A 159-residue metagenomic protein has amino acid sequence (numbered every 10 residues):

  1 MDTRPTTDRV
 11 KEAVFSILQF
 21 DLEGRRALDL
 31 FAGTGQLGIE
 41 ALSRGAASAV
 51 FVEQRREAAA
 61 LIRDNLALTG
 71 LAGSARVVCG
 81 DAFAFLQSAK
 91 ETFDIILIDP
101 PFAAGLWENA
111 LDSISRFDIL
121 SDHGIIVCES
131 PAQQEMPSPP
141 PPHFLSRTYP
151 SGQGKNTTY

Functional and structural regions predicted by a protein language model:
M1-Y159: Class I S-adenosyl-L-methionine-dependent methyltransferase catalytic core
